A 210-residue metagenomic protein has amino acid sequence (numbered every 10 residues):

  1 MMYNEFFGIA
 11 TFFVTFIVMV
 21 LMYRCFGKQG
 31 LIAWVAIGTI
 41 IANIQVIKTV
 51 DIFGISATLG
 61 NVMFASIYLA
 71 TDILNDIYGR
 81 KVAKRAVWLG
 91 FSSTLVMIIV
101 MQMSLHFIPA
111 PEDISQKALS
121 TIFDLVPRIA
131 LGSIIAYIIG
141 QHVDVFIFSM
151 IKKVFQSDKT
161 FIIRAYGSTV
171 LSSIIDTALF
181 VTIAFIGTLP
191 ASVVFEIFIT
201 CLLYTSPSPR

Functional and structural regions predicted by a protein language model:
M1-L74, K81: Hydrophobic transmembrane alpha-helices
A83-W88, T160-R164: Membrane-interface alpha-helices at helix entry/exit sites of multi-pass transporters
W88, S93-P111, S133, Y137-Q141: Transmembrane alpha-helix/helix-exit interface in multi-pass inner-membrane proteins
S104-V126: Membrane-interface interhelical connector segments
I151-I162: Membrane interface segments of multi-pass transport proteins and intramembrane proteases
I183-T200: Extracellular/periplasmic helix-loop-helix junctions in multi-pass membrane proteins
Y204-R210: Conserved small/polar residues in nucleotide/adenosyl-binding loops
